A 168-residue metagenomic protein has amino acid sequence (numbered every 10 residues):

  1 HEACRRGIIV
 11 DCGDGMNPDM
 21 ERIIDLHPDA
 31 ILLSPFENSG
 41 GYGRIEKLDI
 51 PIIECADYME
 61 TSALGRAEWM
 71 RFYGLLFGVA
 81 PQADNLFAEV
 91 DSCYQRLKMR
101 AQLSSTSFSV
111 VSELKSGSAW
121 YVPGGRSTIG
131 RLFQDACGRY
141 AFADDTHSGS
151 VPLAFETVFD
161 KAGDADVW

Functional and structural regions predicted by a protein language model:
H1-W168: N-terminal ligand-binding lobe of clamshell/alpha-beta domains
